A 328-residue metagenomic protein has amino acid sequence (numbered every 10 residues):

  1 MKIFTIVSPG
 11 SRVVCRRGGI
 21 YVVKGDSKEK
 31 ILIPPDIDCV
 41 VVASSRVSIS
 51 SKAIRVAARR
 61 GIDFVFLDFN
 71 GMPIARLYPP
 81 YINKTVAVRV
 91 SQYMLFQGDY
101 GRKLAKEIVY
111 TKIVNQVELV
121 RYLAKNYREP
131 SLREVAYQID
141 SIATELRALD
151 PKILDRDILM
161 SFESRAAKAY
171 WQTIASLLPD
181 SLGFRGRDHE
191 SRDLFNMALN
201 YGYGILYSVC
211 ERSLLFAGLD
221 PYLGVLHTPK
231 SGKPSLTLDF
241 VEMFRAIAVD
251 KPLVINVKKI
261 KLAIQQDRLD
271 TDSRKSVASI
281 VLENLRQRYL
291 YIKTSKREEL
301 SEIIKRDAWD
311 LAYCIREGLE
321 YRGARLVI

Functional and structural regions predicted by a protein language model:
M1-R16, V22-G25, L32, R59 (+2 more regions): Active-site helix-to-loop segments that bind/position phosphate- or nucleotide-bearing substrates and donors across
S27-K28, D36, A58-G61, V65: An N-terminal structural lobe/cap that precedes and organizes the functional/catalytic core across diverse proteins
P34-S48: Extracellular/luminal Protease-associated
V40-A43, I62-D68: Short hydrophobic alpha-helical runs that function as membrane-insertion/retention elements
S45, F69-M72, L219: An acidic- and aromatic-residue-enriched active-site/binding cleft used to recognize and process polar
S50, N70-R76: Short gly/pro/ser/thr-enriched loop/turn and capping motifs at secondary-structure boundaries
K52-V56: A short acidic, amphipathic alpha-helical/loop segment
P79-N83: Short low-complexity, flexible loop/linker segments enriched in glycine and/or proline with clustered acidic
